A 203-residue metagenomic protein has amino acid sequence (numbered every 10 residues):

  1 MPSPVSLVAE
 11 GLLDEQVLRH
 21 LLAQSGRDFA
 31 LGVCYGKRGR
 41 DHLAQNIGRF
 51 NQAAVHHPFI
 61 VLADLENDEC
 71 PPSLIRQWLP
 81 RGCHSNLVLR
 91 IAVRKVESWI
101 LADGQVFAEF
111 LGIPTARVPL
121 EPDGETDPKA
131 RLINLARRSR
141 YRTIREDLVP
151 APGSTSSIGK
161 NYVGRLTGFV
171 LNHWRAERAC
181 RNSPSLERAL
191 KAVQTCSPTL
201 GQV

Functional and structural regions predicted by a protein language model:
M1-P4, E15-V33, A44-I60, L65-V203: C-terminal accessory helical subdomains adjacent to catalytic cores in phosphodiester- and nucleotide-handling enzymes
Y35-G39: Conserved helicase motor
